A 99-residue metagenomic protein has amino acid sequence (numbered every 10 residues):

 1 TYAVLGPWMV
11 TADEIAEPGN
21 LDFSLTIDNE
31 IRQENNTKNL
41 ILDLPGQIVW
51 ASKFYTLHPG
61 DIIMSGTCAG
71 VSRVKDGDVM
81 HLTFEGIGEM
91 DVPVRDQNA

Functional and structural regions predicted by a protein language model:
T1-A99: Catalytic-pocket segment enriched in acidic/His residues
